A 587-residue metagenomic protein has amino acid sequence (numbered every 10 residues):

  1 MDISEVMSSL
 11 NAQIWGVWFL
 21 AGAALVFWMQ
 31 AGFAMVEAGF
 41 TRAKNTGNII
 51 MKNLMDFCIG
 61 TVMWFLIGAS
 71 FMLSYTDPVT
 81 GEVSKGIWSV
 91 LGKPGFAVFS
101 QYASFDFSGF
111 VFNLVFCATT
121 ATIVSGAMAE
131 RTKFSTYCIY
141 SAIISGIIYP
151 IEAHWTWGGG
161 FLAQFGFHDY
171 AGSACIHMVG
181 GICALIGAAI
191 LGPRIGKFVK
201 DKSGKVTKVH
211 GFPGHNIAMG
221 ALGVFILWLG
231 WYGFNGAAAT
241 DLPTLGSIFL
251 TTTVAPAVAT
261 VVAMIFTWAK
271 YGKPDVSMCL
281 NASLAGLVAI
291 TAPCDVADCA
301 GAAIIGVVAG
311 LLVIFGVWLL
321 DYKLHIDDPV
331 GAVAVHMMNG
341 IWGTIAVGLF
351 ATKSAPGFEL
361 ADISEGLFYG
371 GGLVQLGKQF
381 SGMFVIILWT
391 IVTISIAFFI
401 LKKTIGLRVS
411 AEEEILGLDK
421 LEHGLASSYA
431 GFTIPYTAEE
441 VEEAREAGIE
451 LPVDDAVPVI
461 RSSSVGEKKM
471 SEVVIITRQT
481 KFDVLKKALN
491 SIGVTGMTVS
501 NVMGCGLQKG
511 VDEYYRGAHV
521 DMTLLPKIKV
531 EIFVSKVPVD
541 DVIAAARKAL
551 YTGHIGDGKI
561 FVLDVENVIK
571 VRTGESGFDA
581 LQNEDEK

Functional and structural regions predicted by a protein language model:
D2-S464: Glycine- and aromatic-enriched membrane alpha-helices
L421-S428, E440-K587: Positively charged, small/polar-rich N-terminal and surface patches that mediate targeting and assembly and bind
